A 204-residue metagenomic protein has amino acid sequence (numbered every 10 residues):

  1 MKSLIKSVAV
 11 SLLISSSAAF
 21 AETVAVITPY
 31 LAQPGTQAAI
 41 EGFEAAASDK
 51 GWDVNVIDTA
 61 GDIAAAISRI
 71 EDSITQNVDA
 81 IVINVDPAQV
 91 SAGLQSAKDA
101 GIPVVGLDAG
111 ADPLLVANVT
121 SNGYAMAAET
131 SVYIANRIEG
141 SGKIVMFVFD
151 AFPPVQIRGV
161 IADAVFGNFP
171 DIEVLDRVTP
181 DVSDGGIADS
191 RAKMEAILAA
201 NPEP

Functional and structural regions predicted by a protein language model:
K2-I5, A9, A19-P204: A residue-level marker of the well-folded mature domains of exported/periplasmic proteins
